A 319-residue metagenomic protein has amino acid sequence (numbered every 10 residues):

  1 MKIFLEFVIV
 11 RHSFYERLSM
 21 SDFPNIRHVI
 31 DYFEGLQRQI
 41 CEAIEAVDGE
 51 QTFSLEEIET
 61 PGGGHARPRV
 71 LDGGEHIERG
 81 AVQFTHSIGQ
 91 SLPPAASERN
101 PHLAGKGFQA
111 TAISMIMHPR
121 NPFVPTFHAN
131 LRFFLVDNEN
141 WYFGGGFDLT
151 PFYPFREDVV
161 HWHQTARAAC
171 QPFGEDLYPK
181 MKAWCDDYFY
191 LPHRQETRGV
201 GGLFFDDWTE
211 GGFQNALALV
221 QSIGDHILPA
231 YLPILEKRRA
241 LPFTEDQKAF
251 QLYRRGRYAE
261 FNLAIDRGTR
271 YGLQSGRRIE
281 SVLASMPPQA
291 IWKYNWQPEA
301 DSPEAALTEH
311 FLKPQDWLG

Functional and structural regions predicted by a protein language model:
F23-N100, W208, G212-T244, K248-Y258: Gly/Pro-rich turn-and-neighbor structural signature
P68-G144: Internal mixed beta-strand/loop scaffold within catalytic domains of large alpha/beta enzymes
G80-A81, Q109-A112, W141-T150, E196-Q214 (+1 more regions): Glycine-rich, often proline-containing surface loops adjacent to acidic residues and nearby aromatics that form
A95-S97, D158, Q214-N215, R270-G276: Short conserved micro-motifs at the rims of enzyme active sites and ligand-binding pockets
N138-K180: Compact, glycine/acidic-enriched structural inserts
K182, D186-F204, E236-S281: An amphipathic alpha-helical core segment
G276-G319: TerminUS-proximal long segments
